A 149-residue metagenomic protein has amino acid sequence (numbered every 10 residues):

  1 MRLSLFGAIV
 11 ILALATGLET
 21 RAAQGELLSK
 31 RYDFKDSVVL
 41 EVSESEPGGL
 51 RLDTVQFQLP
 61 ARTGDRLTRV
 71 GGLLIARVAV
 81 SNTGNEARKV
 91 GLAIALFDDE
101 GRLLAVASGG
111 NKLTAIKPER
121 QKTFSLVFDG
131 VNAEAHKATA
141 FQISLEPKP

Functional and structural regions predicted by a protein language model:
R2-G7, G17-I75, T83, D99 (+3 more regions): Membrane engagement elements in two modes
I11-L14: Classic N-terminal secretory signal peptides
R69, N85, K117-E119: Surface-exposed coil/turn segments at beta-strand junctions on protein surfaces, enriched
L74-A76, V90, K122: Hydrophobic core residues within well-ordered beta-strands of beta-rich domains
A79, E86-A87, A105: Intrinsically disordered, glycine/charged-rich N-terminal periplasmic/extracytoplasmic linker segments that lie
E86-E100: Short acidic, flexible loop segments centered on an aromatic residue
R102-K137: Short, solvent-exposed, Trp/other aromatic-anchored flexible loops in extracytoplasmic proteins
